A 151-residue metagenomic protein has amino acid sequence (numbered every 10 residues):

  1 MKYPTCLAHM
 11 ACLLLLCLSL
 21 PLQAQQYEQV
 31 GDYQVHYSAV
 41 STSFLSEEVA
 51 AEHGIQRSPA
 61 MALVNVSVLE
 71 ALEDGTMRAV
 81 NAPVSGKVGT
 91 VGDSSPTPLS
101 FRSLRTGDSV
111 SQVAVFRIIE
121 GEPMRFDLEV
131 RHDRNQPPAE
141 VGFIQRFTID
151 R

Functional and structural regions predicted by a protein language model:
M1-A11: Bacterial N-terminal signal peptides that target proteins for export
S19-Q23: N-terminal signal peptide c-region/cleavage motif recognized by signal peptidases
Q25-L63: Beta-strand-rich domain onsets/edges
G54-M61, T76-V80, L104-D108, E120 (+1 more regions): A generic structural micro-feature
V64-G107: Mid-chain, structured segments of secreted extracytoplasmic proteins
R102-D127: Short, solvent-exposed, Trp/other aromatic-anchored flexible loops in extracytoplasmic proteins
H132-E140: Short acidic/polar inter-strand loop motif in beta-rich domains
E140-R151: Short beta-strand elements
